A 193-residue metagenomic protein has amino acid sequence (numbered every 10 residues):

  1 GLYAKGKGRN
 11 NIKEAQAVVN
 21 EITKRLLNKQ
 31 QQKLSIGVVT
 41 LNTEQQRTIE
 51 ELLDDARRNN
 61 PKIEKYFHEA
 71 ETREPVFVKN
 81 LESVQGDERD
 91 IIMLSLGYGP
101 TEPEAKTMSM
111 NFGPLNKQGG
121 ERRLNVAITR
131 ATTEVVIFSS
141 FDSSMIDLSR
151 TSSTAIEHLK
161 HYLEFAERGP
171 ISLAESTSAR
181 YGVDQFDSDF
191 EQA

Functional and structural regions predicted by a protein language model:
G1-D54: Conserved helicase/translocase motor-coupling segment
L2-G6, Q46-I49, D87-R89, P100-T107 (+1 more regions): Switch/connector loops and helix/strand junctions flanking conserved nucleotide-binding motifs in nucleotide-processing
A4-K13, V84, M110-K117: Short, contiguous acidic/charged loop-to-helix segments that flank catalytic cores in large enzymes
E14, V18, F77, G120-R123: Amphipathic coiled-coil/heptad-repeat helices and related helical stalk/stem segments that mediate oligomerization
V39, M93-S95, I128, V136: Structural motif
D55, N59-T72, Y98-G120: Conserved C-terminal motor-coupling region of P-loop helicases
I63-I92, G99: Conserved motor-coupling elements within RecA-like helicase/translocase cores
T101-A193: Helicase C-terminal subdomain and adjacent C-terminal extension
